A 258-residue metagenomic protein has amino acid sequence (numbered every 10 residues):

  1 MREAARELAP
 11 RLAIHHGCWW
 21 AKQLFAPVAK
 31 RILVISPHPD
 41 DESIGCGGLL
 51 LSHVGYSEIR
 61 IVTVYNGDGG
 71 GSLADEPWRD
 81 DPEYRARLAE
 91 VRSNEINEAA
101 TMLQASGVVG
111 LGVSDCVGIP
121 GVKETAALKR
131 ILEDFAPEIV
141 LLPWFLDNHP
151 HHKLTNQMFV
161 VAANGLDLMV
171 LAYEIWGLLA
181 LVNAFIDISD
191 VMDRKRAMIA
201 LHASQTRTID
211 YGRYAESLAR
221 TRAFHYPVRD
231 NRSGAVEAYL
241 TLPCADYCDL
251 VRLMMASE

Functional and structural regions predicted by a protein language model:
M1-A29, E95, M102-L103, G107 (+1 more regions): The feature marks non-catalytic terminal segments
M1-F135, V161-G165, V251-A256: Active-site rim/loop-helix segments in enzyme catalytic domains that contact anionic ligands
P37, G112-S114, L142-F145, I175: Short, well-ordered beta-to-alpha junction loops that form the rim of enzyme active sites and present histidine/acidic
E42-I44, D68-G71, L146-H152, L178-A180 (+1 more regions): Active-site environment of divalent metal-dependent phosphoester hydrolases
S43-G47, G121-T125, H152-N156, F185 (+1 more regions): Conserved strand-to-helix beginnings and helix N-cap segments that scaffold or border functional pockets
R60-T63, L141, A172-E174: Short beta-strand segments
E83-A86, S114-G118, W144-P150, A203-Q205: Short histidine/acidic/glycine/proline-rich micro-motifs that form metal- and phosphate-coordinating active-site loops
A127-V170: Active-site adenylate/phosphate-handling loop in enzymes that bind or generate adenylated species
